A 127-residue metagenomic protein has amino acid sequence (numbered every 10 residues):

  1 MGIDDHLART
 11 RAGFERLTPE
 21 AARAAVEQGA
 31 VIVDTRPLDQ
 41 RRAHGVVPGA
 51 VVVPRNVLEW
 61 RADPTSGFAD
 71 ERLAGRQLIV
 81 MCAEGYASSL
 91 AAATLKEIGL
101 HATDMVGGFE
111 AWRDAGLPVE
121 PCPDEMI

Functional and structural regions predicted by a protein language model:
M1-V31, L38-Q77, Y86-I127: Rhodanese-like catalytic fold shared by cysteine-dependent sulfurtransferases and DSP/PTP-type phosphatases
V80-M81: Short, surface-exposed ligand- or partner-binding patches at beta-edge/loop junctions that are enriched in aromatics
